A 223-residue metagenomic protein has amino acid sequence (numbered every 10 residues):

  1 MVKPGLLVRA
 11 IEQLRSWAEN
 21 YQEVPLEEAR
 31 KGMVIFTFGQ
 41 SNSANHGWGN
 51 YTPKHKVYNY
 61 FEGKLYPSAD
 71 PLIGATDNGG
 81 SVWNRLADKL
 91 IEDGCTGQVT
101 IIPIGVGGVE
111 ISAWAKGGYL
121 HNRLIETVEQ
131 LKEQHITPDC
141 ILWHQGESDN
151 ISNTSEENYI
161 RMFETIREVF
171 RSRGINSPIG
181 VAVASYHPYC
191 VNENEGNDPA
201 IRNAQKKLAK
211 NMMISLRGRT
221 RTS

Functional and structural regions predicted by a protein language model:
M1-S223: Cell-envelope and extracellular/periplasmic
